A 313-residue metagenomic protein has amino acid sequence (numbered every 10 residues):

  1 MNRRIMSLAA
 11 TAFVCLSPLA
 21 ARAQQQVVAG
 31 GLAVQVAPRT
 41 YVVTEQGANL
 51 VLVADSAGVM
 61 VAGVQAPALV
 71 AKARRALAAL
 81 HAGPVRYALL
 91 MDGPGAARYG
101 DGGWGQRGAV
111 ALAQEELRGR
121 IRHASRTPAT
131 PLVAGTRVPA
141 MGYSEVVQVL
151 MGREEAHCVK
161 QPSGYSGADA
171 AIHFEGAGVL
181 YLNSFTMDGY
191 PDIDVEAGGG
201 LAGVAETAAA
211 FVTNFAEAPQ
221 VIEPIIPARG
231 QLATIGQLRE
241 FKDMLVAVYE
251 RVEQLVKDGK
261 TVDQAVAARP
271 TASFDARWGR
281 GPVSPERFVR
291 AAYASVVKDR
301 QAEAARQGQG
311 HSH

Functional and structural regions predicted by a protein language model:
R3-S7: N-terminal export leaders
A9-P18: Bacterial N-terminal signal peptides
L19-A23: Sec/Tat signal peptide C-region and signal peptidase I cleavage site
Q24, Q35, L117-P162, S166-A168 (+3 more regions): Metallo-beta-lactamase
G31-L77, A170-F174, G178-S184: Conserved beta-strand hairpin/beta-sheet module of binuclear metal-dependent hydrolase folds, prominently
G58-M60, Q65-A68, E155, Q161-A247 (+1 more regions): Metallo-beta-lactamase
A78-Q148: Active-site HxH/HxHxD metal-binding segment of metal-dependent hydrolases
A216-I222, Q231-H313: Accessory terminal helices/loops
